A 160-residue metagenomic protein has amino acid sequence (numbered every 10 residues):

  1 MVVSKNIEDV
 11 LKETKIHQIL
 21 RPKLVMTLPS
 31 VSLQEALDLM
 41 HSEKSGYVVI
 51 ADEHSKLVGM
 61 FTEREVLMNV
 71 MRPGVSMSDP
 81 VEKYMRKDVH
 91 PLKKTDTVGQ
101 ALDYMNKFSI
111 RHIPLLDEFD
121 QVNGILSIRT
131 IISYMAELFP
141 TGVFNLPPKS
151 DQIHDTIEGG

Functional and structural regions predicted by a protein language model:
M1-G160: Tandem CBS (Cystathionine beta-synthase) repeat/Bateman regulatory domains
